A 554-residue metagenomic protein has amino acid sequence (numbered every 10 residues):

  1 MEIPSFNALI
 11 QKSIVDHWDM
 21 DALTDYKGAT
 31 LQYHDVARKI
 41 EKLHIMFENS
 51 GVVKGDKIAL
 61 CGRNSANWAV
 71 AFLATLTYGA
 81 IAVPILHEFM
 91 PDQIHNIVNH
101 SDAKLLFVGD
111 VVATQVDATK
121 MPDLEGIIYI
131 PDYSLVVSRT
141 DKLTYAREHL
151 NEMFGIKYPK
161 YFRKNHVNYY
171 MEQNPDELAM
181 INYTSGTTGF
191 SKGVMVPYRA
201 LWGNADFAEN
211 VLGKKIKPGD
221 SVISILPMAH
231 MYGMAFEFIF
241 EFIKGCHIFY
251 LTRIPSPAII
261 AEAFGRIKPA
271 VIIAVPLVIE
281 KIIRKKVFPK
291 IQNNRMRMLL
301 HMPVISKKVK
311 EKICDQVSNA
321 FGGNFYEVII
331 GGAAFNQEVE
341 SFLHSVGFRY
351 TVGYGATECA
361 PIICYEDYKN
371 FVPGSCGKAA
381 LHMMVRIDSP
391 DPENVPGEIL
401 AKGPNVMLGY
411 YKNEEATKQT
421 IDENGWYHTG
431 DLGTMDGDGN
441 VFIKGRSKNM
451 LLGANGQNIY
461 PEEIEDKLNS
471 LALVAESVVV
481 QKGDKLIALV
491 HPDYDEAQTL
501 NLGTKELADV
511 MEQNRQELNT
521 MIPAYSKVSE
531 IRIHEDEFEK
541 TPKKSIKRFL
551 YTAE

Functional and structural regions predicted by a protein language model:
E2, A29-T30, I45-F89, I225: Conserved AMP-binding/adenylate-forming
L9, S50, T77-I156, D484: Structural core segment of the AMP-binding/adenylate-forming
W18-D19, R147-Y183, F190, K215-S221: Conserved pre-ATP/AMP-binding loop-to-beta segment of ANL
Q32-H34, Y170, A179-A205: Conserved AMP-binding A3 loop
F89, L106, G403, L408-G409 (+1 more regions): AMP-binding/adenylate-forming catalytic core of the ANL superfamily
W202-S221, M231-D315, N324, R349: Conserved AMP-binding/adenylation subdomain of ANL enzymes
V309-V441, S447-M450, E465: Conserved AMP-binding/adenylate-forming
E476, D484, R515-E554: Conserved C-terminal "lid"/linker of ANL adenylate-forming enzymes
